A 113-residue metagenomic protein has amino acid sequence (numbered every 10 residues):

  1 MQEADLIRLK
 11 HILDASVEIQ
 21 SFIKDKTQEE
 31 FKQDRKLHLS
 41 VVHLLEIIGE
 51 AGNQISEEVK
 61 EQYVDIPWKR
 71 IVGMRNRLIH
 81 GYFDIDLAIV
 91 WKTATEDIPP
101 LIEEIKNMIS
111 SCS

Functional and structural regions predicted by a protein language model:
M1-S113: Solvent-exposed interaction patches of small proteins and small membrane subunits
